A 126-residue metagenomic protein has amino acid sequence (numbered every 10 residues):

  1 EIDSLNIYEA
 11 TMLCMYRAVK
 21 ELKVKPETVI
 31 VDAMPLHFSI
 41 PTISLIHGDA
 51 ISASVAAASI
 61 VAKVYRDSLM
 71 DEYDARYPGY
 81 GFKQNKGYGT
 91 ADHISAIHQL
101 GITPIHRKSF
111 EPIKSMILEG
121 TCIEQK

Functional and structural regions predicted by a protein language model:
E1-K126: RNase H-like, Mg2+-dependent phosphodiesterase core, and more generally RNA phosphate-backbone-engaging helix-loop
